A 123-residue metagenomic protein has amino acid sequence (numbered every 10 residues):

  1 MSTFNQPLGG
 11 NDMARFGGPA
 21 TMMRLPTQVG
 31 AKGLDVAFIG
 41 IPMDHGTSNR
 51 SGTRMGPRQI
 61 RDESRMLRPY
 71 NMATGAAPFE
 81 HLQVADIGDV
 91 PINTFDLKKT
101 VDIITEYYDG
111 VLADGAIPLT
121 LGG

Functional and structural regions predicted by a protein language model:
S2-G123: Metal-dependent C-N hydrolase catalytic cores
